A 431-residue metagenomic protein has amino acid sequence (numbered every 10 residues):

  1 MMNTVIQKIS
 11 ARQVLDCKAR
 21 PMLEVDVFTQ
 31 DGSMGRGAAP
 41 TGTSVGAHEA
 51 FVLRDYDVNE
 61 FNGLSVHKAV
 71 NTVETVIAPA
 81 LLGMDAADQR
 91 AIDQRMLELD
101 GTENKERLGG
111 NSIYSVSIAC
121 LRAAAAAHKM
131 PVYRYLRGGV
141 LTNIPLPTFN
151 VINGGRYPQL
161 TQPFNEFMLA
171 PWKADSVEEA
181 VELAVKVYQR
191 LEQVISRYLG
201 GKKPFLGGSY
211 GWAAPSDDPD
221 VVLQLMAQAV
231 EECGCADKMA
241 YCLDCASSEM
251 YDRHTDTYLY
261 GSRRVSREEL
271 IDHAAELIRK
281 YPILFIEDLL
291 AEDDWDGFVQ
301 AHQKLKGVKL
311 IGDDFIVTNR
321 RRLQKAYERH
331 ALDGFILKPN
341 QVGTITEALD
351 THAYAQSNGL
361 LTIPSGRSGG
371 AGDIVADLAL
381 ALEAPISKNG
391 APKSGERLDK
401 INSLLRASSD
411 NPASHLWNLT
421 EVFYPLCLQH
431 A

Functional and structural regions predicted by a protein language model:
M1-L23: Short, Gly/Pro- and small/polar-rich lid/capping loops
Q13, L23-D31, G35-T41, F149-P171 (+3 more regions): Short beta-strand elements
D16-K18, G101-C120, P147-Q159, L206: Glycine/serine-rich anion-binding loops at beta->alpha junctions that coordinate negatively charged ligand groups
P40-M130, V181, G211: Metal- or metallocofactor-binding catalytic centers and their adjacent structured scaffolds across diverse enzyme
H48, T142-Y210: Mobile "lid/hinge" segments at catalytic clefts and subdomain interfaces of large enzymes
M130-T148: Glycine/threonine-rich beta-strand-loop-alpha-helix active-site module that forms ligand/phosphate-binding
G201-K203, A213, P219-A431: Catalytic core of soluble alpha/beta enzymes
